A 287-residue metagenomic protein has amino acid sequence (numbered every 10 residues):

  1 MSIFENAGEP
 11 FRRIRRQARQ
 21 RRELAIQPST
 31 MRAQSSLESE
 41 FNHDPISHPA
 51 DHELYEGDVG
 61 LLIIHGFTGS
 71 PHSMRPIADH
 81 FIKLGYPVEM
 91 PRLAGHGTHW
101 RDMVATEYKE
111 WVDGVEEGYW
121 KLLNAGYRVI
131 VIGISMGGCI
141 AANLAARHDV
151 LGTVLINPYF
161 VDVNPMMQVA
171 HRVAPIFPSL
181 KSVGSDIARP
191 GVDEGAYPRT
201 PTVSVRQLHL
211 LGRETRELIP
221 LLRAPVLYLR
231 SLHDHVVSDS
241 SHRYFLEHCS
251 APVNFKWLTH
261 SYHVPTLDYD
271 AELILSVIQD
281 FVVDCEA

Functional and structural regions predicted by a protein language model:
E38-H99: Short, surface-exposed "cap/lid" segments of acyl-processing enzymes
I77, A224, S238-E247: Short alpha-helix in the alpha/beta-hydrolase fold that links the catalytic acid
H99-Y127: Catalytic nucleophile-loop/oxyanion-hole region of alpha/beta-hydrolase and closely related hydrolase-like folds
G133-G137, A141: Gly/Ala-rich beta-loop-alpha elbow adjacent to hydrolase catalytic centers
V154-V163: Active-site nucleophile loop of the alpha/beta-hydrolase fold
L222, Y228-R230, D234: Short beta-strand/loop motif that positions the catalytic acidic residue of the alpha/beta-hydrolase fold
R243, E247-V264: Catalytic histidine neighborhood in serine/cysteine hydrolases with alpha/beta-hydrolase-type architecture
H260-A287: Catalytic active-site module of serine/aspartate enzymes centered on a nucleophile-bearing elbow/loop
